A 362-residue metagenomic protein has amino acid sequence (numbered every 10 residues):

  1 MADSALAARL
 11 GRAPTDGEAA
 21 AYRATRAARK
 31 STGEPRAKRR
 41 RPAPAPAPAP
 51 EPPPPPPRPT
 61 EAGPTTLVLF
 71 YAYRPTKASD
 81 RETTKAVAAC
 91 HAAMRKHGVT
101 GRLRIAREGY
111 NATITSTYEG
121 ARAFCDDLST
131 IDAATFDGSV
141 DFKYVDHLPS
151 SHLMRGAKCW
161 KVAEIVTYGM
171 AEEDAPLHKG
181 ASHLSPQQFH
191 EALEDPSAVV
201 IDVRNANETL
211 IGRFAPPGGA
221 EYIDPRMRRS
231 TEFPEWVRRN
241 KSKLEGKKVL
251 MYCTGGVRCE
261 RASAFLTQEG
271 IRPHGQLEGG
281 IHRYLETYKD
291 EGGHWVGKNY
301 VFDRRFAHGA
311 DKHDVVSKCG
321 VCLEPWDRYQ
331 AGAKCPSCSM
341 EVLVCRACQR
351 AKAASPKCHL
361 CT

Functional and structural regions predicted by a protein language model:
M1-E61: Intrinsic disorder/low-complexity signal
A8, Y252-C253: Short conserved micro-motifs on helix faces and helix-strand junctions that flank and scaffold key functional residues
R29, K38-R41, P50-S182, H190 (+3 more regions): Rhodanese-like catalytic fold shared by cysteine-dependent sulfurtransferases and DSP/PTP-type phosphatases
A198: Hydrophobic "anchor" residues on beta-strands that sit immediately upstream of conserved functional sites
I201-D202: Structural scaffold elements adjacent to functional motifs in cytosolic proteins
